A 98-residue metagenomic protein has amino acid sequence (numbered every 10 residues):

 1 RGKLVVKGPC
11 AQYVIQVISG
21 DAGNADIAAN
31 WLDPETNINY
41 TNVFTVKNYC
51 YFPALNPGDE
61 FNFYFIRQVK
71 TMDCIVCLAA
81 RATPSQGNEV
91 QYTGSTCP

Functional and structural regions predicted by a protein language model:
R1-G23: Structural detector for short beta-strands of small beta-barrel domains
V5-Q12, C50-F52, C74-T83: Functionally engaged cysteine thiol sites
Q12-V14, E60, G87: Exposed beta-strand and adjacent loop surfaces of beta-rich binding modules that mediate intermolecular recognition
Q16-G20, I27-W31, P57, N62 (+1 more regions): Conserved RNA-binding domains used in RNP assembly and mRNA/RNA metabolism
V17, I66-P98: OB-fold/S1-family single-stranded nucleic acid-binding modules
G20-A22, P34-I38, R81-Q86: Short, low-complexity, polar/charged sequence segments that are solvent-exposed and flexible
I27-N42: Short, basic/aromatic beta-hairpin or loop at an interaction surface
N39-Y64: Short nucleic-acid-contacting surface segments enriched for D/E, G, S/T with interspersed K/R
